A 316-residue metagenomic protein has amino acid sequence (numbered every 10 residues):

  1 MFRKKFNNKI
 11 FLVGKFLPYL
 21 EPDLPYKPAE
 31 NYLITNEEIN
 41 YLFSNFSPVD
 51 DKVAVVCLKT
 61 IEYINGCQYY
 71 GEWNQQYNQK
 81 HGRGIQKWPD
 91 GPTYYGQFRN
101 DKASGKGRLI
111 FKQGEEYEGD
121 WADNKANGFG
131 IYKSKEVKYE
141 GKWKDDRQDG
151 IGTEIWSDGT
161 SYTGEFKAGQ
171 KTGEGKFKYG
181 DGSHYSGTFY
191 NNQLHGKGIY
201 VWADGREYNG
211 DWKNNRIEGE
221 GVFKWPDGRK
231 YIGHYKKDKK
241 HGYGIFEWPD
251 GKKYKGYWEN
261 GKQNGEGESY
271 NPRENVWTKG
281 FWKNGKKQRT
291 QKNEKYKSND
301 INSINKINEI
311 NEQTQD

Functional and structural regions predicted by a protein language model:
M1-D316: Intrinsically disordered, low-complexity repeat tracts enriched in Gly/Pro/Ser/Thr and acidic residues, frequently
